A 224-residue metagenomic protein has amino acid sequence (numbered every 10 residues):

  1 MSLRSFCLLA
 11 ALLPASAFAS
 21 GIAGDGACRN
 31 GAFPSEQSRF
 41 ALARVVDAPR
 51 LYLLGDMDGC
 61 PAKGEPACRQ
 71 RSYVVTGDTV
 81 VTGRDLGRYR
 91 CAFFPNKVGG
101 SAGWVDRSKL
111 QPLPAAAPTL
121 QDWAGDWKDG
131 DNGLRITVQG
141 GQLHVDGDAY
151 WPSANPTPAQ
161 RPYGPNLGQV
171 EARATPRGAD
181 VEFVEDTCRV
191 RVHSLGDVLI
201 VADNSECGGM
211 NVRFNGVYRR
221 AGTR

Functional and structural regions predicted by a protein language model:
M1-C7: Bacterial N-terminal signal peptides that target proteins for export
C7-S16: Bacterial N-terminal signal peptides
G21-S38, P66-S108: SH3/SH3-like beta-barrel superfamily modules
D47-E65: Short, structured beta-strand/loop micro-motifs enriched in basic residues and often containing a Trp
P95, R191-V192, L199-R213: Short, exposed beta-strand-loop hairpins at the edges of beta-sheets in extracellular/periplasmic proteins
G100-A124: Pro/Ala/Gly-rich low-complexity, hydrophilic intrinsically disordered segments
A117-R135, F214-R224: Tryptophan-anchored aromatic micro-motifs
D129-G178, A202-D203: N-terminal glycine/threonine-rich, aromatic-flanked beta-hairpin/loop signature
